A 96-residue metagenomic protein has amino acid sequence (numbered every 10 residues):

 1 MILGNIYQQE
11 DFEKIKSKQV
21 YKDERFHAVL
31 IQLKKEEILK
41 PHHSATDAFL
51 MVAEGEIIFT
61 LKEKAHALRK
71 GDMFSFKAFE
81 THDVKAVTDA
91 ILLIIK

Functional and structural regions predicted by a protein language model:
M1-R25, T60: A short, N-terminal "cap"/entry segment at the start of jelly-roll beta-barrel domains of the cupin/DSBH fold
K14, V29-S44: Conserved short histidine dyad/triad with adjacent acidic residue
T46-I58: Glycine- and acidic-residue-biased ligand/ion/polar-headgroup-sensing regions
A53-E54, R69-K70, T88, K96: A cytosolic small-molecule/anion-sensing beta-strand core signal
E63-A78: Short acidic-glycine-tyrosine-enriched beta hairpin
A78-K96: Ligand-binding loop in jelly-roll beta-barrel domains
